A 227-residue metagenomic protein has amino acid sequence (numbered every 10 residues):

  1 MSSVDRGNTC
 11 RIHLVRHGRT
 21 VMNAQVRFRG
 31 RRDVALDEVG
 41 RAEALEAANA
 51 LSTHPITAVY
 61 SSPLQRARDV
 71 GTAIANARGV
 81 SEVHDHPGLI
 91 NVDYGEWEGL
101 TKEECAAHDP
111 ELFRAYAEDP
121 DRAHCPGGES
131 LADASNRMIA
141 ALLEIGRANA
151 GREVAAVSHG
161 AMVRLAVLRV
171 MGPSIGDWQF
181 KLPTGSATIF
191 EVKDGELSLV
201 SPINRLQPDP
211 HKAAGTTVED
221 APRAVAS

Functional and structural regions predicted by a protein language model:
M1-R11, Y94-E104, R147-R152, L168-S227: Acidic, low-complexity terminal tails and accessory targeting/binding regions of phosphate-metabolizing enzymes
S2-T9, E46-F113, A226: Phosphate-coordination/substrate-recognition cap region in phosphate-metabolizing enzymes
H13, H84-H86, V200: General small-molecule cofactor/ligand-binding pocket signal
H13, R19-I74, H124-I139: Loop-to-helix element that buttresses phosphate recognition and phosphoryl-transfer chemistry
H17, H159: Short, conserved phosphate/pyrophosphate- and ester-handling motifs at nucleotide-, phospho-/glycolipid
A50, A73-A77, E144, A148 (+1 more regions): Active-site catalytic microenvironments for nucleophilic, acid-base chemistry
L112-D133, P222, S227: Short glycine/proline- and acidic residue-enriched helix-loop micro-motifs that form flexible lids or anion-recognition
G160-R164: GST superfamily/GST-like fold recognition
